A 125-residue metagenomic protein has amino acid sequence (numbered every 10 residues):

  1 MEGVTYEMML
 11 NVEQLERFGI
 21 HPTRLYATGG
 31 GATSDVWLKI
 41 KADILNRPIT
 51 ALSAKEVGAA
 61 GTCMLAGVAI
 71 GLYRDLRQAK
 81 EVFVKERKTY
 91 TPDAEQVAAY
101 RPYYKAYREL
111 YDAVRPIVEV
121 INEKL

Functional and structural regions predicted by a protein language model:
M1-L125: Glycine/Thr-rich phosphate-binding loops that ligate phosphate moieties of nucleotide and other phosphorylated ligands
